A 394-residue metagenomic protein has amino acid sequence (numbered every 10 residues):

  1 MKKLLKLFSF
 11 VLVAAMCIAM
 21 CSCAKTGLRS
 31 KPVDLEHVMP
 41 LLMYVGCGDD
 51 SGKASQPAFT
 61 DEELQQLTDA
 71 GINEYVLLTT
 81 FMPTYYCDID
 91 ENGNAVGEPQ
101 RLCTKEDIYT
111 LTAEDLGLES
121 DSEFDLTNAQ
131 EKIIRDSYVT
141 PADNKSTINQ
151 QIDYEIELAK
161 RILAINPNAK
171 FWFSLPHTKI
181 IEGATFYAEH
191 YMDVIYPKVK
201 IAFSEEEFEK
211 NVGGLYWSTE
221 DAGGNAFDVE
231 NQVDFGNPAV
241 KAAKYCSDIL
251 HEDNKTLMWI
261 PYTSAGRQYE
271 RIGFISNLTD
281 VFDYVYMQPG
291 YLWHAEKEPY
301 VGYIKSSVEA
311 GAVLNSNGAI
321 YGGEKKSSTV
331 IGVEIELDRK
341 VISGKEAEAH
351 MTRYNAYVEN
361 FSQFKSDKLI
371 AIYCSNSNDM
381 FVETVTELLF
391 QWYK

Functional and structural regions predicted by a protein language model:
M1-V11: Bacterial N-terminal signal peptides that target proteins for export
F10-A19: Bacterial N-terminal signal peptides
I18-R29: Sec-dependent signal peptide cleavage junction
L28-H190: N-terminal catalytic cores of secreted or lumenal carbohydrate-active enzymes
I72-E74, L78-T79, P83-T84, K210-G213 (+1 more regions): Substrate-binding cleft of secreted/luminal carbohydrate-active enzymes
A129-Q151, L215-G223, N231-F235, Q288-W293 (+1 more regions): The substrate-binding groove and active-site-proximal loops of carbohydrate-active enzymes, especially glycoside
P167-D193, V212, Y216-W217, C246-E270 (+1 more regions): Aromatic-lined carbohydrate-recognition surfaces of secreted/lumenal glycan-active proteins
Y191-I195, N211, A222-A242, S247 (+1 more regions): Extracellular glycoside hydrolase catalytic/binding regions
